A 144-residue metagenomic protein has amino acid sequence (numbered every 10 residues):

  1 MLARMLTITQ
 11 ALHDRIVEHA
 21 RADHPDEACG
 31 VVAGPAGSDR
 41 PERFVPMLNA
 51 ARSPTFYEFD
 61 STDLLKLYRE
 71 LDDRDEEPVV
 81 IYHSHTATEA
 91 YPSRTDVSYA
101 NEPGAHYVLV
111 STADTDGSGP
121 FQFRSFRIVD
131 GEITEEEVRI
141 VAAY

Functional and structural regions predicted by a protein language model:
M1-P78, A87-Y144: Conserved beta-strand-loop surface patch within small alpha/beta domains used for substrate/adaptor or ligand engagement
I81: Conserved, mostly hydrophobic/aromatic
S84: Metallo-beta-lactamase
